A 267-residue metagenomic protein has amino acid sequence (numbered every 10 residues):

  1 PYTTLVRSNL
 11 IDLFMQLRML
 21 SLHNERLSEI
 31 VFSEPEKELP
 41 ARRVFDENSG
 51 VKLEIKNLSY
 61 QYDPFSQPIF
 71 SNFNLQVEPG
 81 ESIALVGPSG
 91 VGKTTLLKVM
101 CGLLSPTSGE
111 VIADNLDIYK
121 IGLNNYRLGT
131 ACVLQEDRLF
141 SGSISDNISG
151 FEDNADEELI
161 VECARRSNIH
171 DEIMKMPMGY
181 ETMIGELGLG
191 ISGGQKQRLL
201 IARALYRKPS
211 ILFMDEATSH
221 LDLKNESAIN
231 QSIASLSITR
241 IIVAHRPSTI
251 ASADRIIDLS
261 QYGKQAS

Functional and structural regions predicted by a protein language model:
P1-L5, S141: Short, small-residue-biased leader/transition segments that mark boundaries at the very start of proteins
V6-I30: Cytosolic ends of transmembrane helices, especially the final helix of ABC transmembrane type-1 domains
V31-I83, E162, S235-L236: Primarily ABC-family ATPase nucleotide-binding module
I83-A84, C132: Short beta-strand immediately N-terminal to the Walker A/P-loop
V86-P88: The feature captures the beta-strand-to-loop junction immediately N-terminal to the Walker
C101: Helix-to-loop junction immediately C-terminal to a conserved catalytic motif
G109-L116, Y126: Conserved ABC transporter NBD signature motif
T130-A131, E136, I144-N147, C163-S167 (+1 more regions): ABC-family ATPase nucleotide-binding domain "signature/switch" substructure
